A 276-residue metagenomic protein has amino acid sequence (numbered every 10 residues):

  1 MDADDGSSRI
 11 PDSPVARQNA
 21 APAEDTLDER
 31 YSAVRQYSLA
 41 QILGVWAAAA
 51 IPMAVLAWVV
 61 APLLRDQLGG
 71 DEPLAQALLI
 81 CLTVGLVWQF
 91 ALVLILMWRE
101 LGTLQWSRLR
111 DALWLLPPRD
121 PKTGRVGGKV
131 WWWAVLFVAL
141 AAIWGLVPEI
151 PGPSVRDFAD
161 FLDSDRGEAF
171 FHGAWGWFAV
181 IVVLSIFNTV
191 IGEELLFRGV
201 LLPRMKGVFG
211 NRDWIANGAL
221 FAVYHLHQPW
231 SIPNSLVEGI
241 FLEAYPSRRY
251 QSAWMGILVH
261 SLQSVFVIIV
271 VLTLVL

Functional and structural regions predicted by a protein language model:
M1-W132, L262-L276: N-terminal, membrane-interfacial amphipathic/helix-forming hydrophobic leader that caps and precedes the first
G6, V138-L146, F161-L276: Transmembrane helix-loop-helix hairpins at the membrane interface of multi-pass integral membrane proteins
P14-R17, V55, P151, I232 (+1 more regions): A generic alpha-helix propensity feature with a strong bias for hydrophobic helices
V60-L68, E100-R108, P151-R156, L195-V200 (+5 more regions): Membrane-interfacial segments
R65-L79, W106-T189: Juxtamembrane helix-loop-helix connectors linking adjacent transmembrane helices in multi-pass membrane enzymes
